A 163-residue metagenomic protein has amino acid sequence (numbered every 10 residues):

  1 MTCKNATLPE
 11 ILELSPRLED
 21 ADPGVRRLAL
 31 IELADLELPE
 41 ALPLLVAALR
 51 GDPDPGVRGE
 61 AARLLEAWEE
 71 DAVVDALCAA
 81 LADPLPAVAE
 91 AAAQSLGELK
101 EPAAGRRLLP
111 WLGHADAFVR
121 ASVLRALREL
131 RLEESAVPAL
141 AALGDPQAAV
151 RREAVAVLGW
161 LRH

Functional and structural regions predicted by a protein language model:
N5-R17, L38-G51, E70-A82, E101-G113 (+2 more regions): Amphipathic alpha-helical scaffolding segments comprising HEAT/armadillo-like alpha-solenoid repeats
E10, A41-L42, A87, F118 (+1 more regions): HEAT/HEAT-like alpha-solenoid repeats
E13-L36: Alpha-helical segment of the N-proximal tetratricopeptide repeat
A21-D22, P53-D54, P84-L85, A115-D116 (+1 more regions): Short inter-helical turns and helix N-cap capping residues of alpha-solenoid HEAT/ARM repeat scaffolds
W111, F118-W160: Solenoidal tandem-repeat scaffolds enriched in leucines and small polar residues
